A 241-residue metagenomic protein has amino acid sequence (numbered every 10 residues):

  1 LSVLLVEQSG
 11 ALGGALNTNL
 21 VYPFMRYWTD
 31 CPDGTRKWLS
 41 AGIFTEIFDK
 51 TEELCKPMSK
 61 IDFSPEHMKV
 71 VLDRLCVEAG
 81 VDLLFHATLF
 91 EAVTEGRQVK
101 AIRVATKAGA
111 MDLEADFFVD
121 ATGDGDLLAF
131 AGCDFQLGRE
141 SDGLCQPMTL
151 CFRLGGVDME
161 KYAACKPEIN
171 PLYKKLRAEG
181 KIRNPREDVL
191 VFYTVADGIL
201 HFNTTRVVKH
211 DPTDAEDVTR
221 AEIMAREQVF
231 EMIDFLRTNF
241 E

Functional and structural regions predicted by a protein language model:
S2, E7-E91, E95, Q146: Conserved N-terminal/central alpha/beta ligand/cofactor-binding core
L5-E7, L83-F85, D120-A121, A129 (+1 more regions): General beta-strand structural signal in soluble alpha/beta enzymes
G10-L12, Y22, F90-E91, G109 (+3 more regions): Solvent-exposed loop/turn segments at secondary-structure junctions within structured extracellular/periplasmic domains
K50-K56, A101, T205-A215: Acidic/histidine-rich, surface-exposed loop or edge segments in extracytoplasmic proteins
G96-I102: Short, hydrophobic/aromatic-rich segments at coil-to-beta transitions
T106, T122, A131: Glycine-rich, N-terminal phosphate-binding loop of Rossmann-like dinucleotide-binding domains
A108-F117, A121: Core beta-strand elements of the Rossmann-like FAD/NAD(P) dinucleotide-binding domain in flavoenzyme oxidoreductases
L127-E241: Rossmann-like dinucleotide-binding core of oxidoreductases
